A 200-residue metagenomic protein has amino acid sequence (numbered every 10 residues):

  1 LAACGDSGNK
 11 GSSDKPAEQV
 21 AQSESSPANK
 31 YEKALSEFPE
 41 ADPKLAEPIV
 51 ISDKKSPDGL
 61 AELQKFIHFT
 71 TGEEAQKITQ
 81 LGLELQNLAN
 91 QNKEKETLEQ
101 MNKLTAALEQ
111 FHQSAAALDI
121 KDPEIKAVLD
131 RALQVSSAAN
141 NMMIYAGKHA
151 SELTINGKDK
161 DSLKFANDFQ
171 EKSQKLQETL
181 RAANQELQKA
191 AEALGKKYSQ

Functional and structural regions predicted by a protein language model:
A2-A3: C-terminal motif of bacterial Sec signal peptides marking the signal peptidase cleavage site
D6-E18: Bacterial Sec signal peptide processing site at the extreme N-terminus
P16-E32: Acidic/polar, low-complexity intrinsically disordered N-terminal segments immediately downstream of a Sec signal
P27-M101, V135-Q200: C-terminal amphipathic alpha-helix
Q91, L98, T105-S136, Y198: Short, solvent-exposed, charged loop/turn and helix-capping segments that join or cap alpha-helices on peripheral
